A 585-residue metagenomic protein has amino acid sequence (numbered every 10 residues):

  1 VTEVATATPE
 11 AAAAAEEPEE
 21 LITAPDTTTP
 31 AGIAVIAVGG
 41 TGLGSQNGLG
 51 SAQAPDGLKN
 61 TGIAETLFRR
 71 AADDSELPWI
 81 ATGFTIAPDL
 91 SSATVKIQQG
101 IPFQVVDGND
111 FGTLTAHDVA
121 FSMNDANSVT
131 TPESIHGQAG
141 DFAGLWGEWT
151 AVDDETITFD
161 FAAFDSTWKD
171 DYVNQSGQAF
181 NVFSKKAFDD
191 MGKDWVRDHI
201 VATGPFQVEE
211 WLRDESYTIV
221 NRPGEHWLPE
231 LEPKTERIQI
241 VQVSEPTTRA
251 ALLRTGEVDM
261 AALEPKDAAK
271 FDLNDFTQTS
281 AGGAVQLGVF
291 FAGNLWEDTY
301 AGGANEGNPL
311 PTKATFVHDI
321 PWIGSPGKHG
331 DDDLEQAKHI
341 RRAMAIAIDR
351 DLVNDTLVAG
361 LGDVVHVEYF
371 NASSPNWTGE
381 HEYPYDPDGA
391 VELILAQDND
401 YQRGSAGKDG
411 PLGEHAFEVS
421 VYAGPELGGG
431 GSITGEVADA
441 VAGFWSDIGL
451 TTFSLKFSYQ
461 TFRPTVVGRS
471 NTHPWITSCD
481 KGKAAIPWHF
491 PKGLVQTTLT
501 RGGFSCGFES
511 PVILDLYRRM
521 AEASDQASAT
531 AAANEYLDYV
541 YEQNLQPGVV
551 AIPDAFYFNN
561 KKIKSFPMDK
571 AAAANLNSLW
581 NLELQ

Functional and structural regions predicted by a protein language model:
V1-E20, A24, R70-A72, S91-S92 (+6 more regions): Extracytoplasmic/periplasmic ligand-capture domains
A34-P88, N124, H199-A202: N-terminal lobe/hinge region of extracytoplasmic solute-binding protein
T41-L43, G100-I101, F164-D165: Acidic glycine-/aspartate-rich tracts in secreted/extracellular proteins
D56-L58, F84, W146-E148, G204-E209 (+3 more regions): A structural signal for short loop-to-beta-strand junctions that line the ligand-binding cleft of periplasmic/secreted
A87-D89, A151-D153, R213: Residue-level recognition of beta-strand termini and adjacent short loop/turns
K96, P132-A187, T356: Surface-exposed binding/hinge segments that line and control ligand-binding clefts or catalytic entry sites
L361-H381, D554-N560: Mature extracytoplasmic/periplasmic domains
F558-Q585: Long beta-strand-rich cores associated with HINT superfamily self-processing modules
